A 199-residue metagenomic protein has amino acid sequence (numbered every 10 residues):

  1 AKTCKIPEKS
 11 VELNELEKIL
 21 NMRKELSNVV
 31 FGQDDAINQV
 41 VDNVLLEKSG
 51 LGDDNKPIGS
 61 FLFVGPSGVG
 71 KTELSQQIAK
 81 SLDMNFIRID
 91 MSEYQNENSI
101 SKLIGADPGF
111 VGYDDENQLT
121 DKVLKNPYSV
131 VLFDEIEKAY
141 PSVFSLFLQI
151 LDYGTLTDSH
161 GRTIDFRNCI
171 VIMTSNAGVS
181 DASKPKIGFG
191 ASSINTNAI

Functional and structural regions predicted by a protein language model:
A1-I199: AAA+ P-loop NTPase nucleotide-binding core of proteostasis motors
